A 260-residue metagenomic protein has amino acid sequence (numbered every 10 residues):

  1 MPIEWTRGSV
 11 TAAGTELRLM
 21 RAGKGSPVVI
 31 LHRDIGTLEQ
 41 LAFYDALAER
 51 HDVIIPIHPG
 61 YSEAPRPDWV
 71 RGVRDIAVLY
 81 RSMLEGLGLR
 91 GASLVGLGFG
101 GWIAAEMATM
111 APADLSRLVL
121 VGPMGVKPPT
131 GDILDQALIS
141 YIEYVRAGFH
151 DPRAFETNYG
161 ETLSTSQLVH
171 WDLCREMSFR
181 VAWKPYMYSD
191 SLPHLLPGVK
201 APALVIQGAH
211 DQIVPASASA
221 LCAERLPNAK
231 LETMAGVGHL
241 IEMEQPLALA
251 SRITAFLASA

Functional and structural regions predicted by a protein language model:
T11-P65: Conserved HGGG/HGGXW glycine-rich cap/lid loop of the alpha/beta-hydrolase fold
I54-V95, S251: Active-site loop/oxyanion-hole signature of alpha/beta-hydrolase fold enzymes
A92, G96-G101, G208: Conserved alpha/beta-hydrolase "nucleophile elbow" surrounding the catalytic nucleophile
W102-M110, L115-A147: Flexible "cap/lid" loop of the alpha/beta hydrolase fold
P129-D135, I142-K200: Conserved alpha/beta-hydrolase catalytic His-Asp/Glu region
V199, V205-Q207, D211: Short beta-strand/loop motif that positions the catalytic acidic residue of the alpha/beta-hydrolase fold
Q212-A218: Conserved alpha/beta-hydrolase "acid-adjacent" motif
A229-A260: Catalytic active-site module of serine/aspartate enzymes centered on a nucleophile-bearing elbow/loop
